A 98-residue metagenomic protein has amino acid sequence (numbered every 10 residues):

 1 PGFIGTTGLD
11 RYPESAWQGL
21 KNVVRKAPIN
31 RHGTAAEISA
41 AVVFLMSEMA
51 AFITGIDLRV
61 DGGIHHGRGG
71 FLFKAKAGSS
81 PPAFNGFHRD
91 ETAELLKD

Functional and structural regions predicted by a protein language model:
P1-G8, A27, H32, R59 (+1 more regions): PG/GG-rich flexible active-site loop of Rossmann-like NAD(P)H-dependent oxidoreductases, especially the SDR superfamily
F3-K26, R68-D98: A glycine/serine/threonine-rich, flexible loop-to-helix segment that serves as the NAD(P) cofactor-binding "lid"
G5, E48-M49: Catalytic "switch" loops of ABC-type ATPases
G8, E37-A40: Residue-level recognition of oxygen-bearing side chains
A27-I38, M49: A conserved structural motif in NAD(P)-dependent oxidoreductases
V42, M46: Hydrophobic "lid"/C-terminal helical patch of Rossmann-like NAD(P)-dependent dehydrogenase/epimerase domains
I53-G55: Short, small/polar-rich loop/turn modules that mediate ligand/substrate recognition or access, typified
